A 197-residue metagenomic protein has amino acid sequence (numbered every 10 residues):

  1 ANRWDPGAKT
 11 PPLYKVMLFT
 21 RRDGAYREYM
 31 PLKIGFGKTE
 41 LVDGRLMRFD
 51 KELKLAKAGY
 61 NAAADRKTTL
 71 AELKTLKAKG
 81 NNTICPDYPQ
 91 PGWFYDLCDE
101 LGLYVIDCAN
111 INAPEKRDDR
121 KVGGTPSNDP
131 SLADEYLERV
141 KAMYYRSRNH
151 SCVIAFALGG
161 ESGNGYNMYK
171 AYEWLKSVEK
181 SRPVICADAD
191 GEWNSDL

Functional and structural regions predicted by a protein language model:
A1-G92, D96-G102, R139, I154-A155 (+1 more regions): Secreted/periplasmic carbohydrate-active enzymes, especially glycoside hydrolases
L70, T83-L197: Substrate-binding/catalytic cleft of secreted carbohydrate-active enzymes, primarily glycoside hydrolases
